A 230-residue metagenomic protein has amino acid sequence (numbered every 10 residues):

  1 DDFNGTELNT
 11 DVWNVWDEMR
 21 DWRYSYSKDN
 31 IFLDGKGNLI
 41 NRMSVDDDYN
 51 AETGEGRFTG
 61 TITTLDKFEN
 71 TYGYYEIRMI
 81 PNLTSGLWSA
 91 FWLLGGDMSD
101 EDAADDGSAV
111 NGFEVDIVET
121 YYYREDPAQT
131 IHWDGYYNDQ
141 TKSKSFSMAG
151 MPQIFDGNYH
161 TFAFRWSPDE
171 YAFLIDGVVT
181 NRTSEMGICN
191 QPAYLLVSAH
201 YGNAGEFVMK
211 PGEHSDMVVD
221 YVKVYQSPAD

Functional and structural regions predicted by a protein language model:
D1-D230: GH16 jelly-roll
